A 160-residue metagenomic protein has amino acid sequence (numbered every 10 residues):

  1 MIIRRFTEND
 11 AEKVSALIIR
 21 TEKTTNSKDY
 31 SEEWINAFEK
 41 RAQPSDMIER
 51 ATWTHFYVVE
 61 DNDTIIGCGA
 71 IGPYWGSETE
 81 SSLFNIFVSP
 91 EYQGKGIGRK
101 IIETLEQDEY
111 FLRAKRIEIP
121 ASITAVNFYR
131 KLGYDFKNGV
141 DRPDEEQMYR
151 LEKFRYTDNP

Functional and structural regions predicted by a protein language model:
I2-A16: A short beta-loop-alpha structural element at the N-terminal edge of CoA-dependent acyl/N-acetyltransferase catalytic
I19-S45: Conserved GNAT-fold acetyl-CoA-binding loop/helix
A42-V58, S82: A short helix-loop-beta-strand connector motif used in the catalytic cores of GNAT acetyltransferases and, in some
V58, T64-P73, S82, F87: Conserved beta-strand in the GNAT
P73-F84, Q93, L112, P143-M148: A conserved beta-turn-beta hairpin within the catalytic core of GNAT-like acetyltransferases that forms part
V88, G94-Q107, K131: Conserved acetyl-CoA-binding loop-helix of GNAT-fold acetyltransferases
E109-S122: Conserved GNAT acetyl-CoA-binding A-motif
E118-P120, R130, D135-E152: Conserved catalytic-core motifs of GNAT/GCN5-like acyltransferases
